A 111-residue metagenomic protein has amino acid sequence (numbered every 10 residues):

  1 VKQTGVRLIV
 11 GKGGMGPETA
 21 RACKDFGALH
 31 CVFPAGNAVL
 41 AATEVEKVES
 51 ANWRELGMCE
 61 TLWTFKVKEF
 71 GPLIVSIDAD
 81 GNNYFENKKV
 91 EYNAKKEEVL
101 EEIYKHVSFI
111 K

Functional and structural regions predicted by a protein language model:
K2-F70: Feature captures the catalytic cores and cofactor-binding loops of soluble hydro-lyases/lyases that act on carboxylate
T43-K111: C-terminal binding/interaction regions
